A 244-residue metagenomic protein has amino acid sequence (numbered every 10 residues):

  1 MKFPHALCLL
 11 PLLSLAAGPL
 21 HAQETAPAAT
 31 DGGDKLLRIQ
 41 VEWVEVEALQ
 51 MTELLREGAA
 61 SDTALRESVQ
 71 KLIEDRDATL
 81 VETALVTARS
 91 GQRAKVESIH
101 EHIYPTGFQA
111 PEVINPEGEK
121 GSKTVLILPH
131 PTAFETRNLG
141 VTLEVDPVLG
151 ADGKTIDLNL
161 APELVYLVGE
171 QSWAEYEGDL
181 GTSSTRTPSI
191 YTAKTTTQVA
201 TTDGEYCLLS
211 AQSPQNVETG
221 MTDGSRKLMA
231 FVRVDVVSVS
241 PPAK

Functional and structural regions predicted by a protein language model:
M1-C8: Bacterial N-terminal signal peptides that target proteins for export
K2, G18-L20: Intrinsic low-complexity/disordered segments
C8-G18: Bacterial N-terminal signal peptides
Q23-W173, S189-K244: Extracytoplasmic assembly/pore-lining segments of large envelope/extracellular complexes
W173-T185: Solvent-exposed, glycine/polar-rich loop segments of beta-barrel outer-membrane systems
